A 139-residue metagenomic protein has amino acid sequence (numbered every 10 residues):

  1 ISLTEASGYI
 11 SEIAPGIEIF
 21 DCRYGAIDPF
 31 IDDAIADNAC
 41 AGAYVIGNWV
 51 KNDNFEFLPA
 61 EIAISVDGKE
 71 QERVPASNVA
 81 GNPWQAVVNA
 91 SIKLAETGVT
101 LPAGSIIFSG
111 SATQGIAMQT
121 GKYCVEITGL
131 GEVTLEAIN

Functional and structural regions predicted by a protein language model:
I1-A80, E96, E132-N139: Catalytic-core "active-site belt" of small-molecule-metabolizing enzymes, emphasizing His/Asp/Glu-rich regions
G25-D32, S109, T113, Y123: A sequence-level detector of short, solvent-exposed, charge-rich linear segments
A39-V45, I116-Y123: Short, charged low-complexity intrinsically disordered segments located at boundaries of structured domains
V66-G68, S109, T128: Short strand-turn-strand beta-turns centered on an Asx-Gly dipeptide
A86-M118: A conserved acidic, glycine/proline-rich C-terminal tail/linker
M118-N139: Charged, cofactor-coupling segments
